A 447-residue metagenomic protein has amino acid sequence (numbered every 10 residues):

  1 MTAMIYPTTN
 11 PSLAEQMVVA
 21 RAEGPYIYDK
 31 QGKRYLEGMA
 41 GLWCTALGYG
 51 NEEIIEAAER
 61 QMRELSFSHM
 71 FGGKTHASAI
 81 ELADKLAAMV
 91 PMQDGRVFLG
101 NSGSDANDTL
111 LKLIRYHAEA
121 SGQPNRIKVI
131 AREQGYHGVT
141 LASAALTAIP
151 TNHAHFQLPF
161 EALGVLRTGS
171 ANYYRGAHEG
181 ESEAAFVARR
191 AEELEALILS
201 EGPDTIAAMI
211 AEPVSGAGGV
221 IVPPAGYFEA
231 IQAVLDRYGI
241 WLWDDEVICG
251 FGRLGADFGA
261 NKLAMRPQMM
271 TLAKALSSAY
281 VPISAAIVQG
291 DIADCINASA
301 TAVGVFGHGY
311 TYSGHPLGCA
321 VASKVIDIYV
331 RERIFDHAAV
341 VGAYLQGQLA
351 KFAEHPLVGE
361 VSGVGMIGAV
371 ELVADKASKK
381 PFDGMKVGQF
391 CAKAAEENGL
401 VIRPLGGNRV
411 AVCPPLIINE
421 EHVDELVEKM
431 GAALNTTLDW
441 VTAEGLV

Functional and structural regions predicted by a protein language model:
M1-V447: Conserved N-terminal phosphate-binding loop of PLP-dependent enzymes in the Aspartate aminotransferase
